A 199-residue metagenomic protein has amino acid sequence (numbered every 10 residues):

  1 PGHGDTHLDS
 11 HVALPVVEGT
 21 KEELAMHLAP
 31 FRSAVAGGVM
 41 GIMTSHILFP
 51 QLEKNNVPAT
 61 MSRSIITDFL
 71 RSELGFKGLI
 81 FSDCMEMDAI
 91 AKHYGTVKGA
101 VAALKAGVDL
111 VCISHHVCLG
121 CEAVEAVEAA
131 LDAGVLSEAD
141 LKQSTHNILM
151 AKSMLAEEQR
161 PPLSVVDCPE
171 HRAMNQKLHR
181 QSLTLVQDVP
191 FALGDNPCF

Functional and structural regions predicted by a protein language model:
P1-A139: Second-shell residues forming the walls of enzyme active-site clefts
S72, Y94-F199: Preference for extracellular/luminal or secreted protein segments
